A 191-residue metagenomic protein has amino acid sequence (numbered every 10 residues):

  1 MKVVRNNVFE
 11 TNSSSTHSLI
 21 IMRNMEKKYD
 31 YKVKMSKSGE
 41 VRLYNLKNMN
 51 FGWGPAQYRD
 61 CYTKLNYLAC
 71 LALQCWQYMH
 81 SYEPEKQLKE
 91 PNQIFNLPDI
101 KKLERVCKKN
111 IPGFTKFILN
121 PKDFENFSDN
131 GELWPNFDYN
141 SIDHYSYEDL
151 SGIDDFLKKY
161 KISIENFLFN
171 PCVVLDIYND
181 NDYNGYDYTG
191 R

Functional and structural regions predicted by a protein language model:
M1-K2, V8, S15-R191: Long, non-globular targeting/processing and low-complexity regions
